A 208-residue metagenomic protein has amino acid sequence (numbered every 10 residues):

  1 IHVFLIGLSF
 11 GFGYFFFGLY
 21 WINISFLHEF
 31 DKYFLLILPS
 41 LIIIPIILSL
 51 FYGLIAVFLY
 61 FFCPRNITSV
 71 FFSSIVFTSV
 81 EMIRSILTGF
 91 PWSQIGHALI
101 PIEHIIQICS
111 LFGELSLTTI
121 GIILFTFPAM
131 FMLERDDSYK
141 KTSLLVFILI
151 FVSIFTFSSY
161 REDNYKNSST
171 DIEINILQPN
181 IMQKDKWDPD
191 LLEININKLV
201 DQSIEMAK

Functional and structural regions predicted by a protein language model:
I1-Y165, N197, I204: Membrane-embedded alpha-helical bundles of multi-pass enzymes that act on lipidic or dolichyl-linked glycan substrates
S159-K208: Soluble catalytic regions of membrane-associated enzymes that act on cell-envelope and secretory-pathway components
